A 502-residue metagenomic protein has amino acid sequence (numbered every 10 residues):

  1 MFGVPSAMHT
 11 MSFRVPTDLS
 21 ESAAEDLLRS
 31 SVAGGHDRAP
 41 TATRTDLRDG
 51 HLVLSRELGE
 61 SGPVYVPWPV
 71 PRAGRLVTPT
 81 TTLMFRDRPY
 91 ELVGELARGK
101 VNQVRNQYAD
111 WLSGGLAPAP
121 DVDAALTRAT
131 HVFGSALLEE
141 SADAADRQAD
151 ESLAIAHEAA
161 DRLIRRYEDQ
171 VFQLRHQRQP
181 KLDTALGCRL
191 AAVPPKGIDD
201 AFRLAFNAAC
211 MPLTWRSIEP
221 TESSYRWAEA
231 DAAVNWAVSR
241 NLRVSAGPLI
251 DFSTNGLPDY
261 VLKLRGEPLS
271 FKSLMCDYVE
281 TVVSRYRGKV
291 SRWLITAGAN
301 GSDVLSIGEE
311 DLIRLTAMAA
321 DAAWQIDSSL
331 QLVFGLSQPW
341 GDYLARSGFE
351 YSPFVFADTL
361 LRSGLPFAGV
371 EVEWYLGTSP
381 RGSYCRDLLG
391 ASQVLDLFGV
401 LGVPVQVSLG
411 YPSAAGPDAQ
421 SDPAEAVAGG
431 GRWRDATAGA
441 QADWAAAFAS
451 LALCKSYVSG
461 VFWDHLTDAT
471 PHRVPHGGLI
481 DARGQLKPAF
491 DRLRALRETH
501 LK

Functional and structural regions predicted by a protein language model:
F2-R29, Y65-T130: Amphipathic, heptad-repeat alpha-helical segments
G3-L27, V171-A208, P212: Boundary/entry segment of secreted carbohydrate-active catalytic domains
H131, S135-A201: Long amphipathic alpha-helical scaffold segments
L182-L190, R292-I295, L315-Y351, V372 (+2 more regions): Aromatic-lined carbohydrate-recognition surfaces of secreted/lumenal glycan-active proteins
L190-R203, A230, K272-V283, S347-L360 (+2 more regions): Short, acidic/polar
R203-R216, T221, Y286-A297, G301 (+4 more regions): Aromatic- and acid-rich polysaccharide-binding/catalytic face of secreted or lumenal carbohydrate-active enzymes
A208-P220, D231-G341, P412-A419: Substrate-binding cleft and catalytic face of glycoside hydrolase catalytic domains, especially the flexible beta-alpha
R285, A299, V304-M318, A322 (+4 more regions): Aromatic-rich peripheral "rim/lid" segments of glycoside hydrolase catalytic domains that contact and position glycan
